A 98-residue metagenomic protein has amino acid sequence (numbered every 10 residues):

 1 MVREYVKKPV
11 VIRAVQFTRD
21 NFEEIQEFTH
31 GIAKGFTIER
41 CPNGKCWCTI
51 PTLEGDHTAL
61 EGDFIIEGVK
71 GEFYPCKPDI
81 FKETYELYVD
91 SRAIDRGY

Functional and structural regions predicted by a protein language model:
M1-L53: N-terminal domain-onset segments
E54-Y98: Short, compact, well-ordered microdomains
